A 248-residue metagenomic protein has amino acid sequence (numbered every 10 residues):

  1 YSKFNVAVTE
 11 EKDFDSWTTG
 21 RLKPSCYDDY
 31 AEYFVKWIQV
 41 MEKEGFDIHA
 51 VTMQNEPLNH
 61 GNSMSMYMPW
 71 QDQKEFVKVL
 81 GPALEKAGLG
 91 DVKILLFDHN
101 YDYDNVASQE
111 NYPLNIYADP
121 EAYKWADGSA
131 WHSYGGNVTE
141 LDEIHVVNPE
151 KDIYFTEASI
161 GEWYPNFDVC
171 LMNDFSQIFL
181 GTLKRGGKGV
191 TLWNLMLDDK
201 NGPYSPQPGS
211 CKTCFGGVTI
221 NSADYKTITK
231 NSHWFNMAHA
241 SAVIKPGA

Functional and structural regions predicted by a protein language model:
Y1-D119: Substrate-binding cleft and catalytic face of glycoside hydrolase catalytic domains, especially the flexible beta-alpha
Y1-N5, Q54-H60, H99-Y103, H132-N137 (+3 more regions): Solvent-exposed loop/turn segments at secondary-structure junctions within structured extracellular/periplasmic domains
F46-I48, A126, G187: A structural motif
H49-V51, S129, V190: Hydrophobic residues within beta-strands of alpha/beta enzymes
P82-I94, E121-Y164, I178: Glycoside hydrolase catalytic-domain groove-lining segments
H99-D127, V138, V147, W163-L171: Substrate-binding cleft/loops of secretory-pathway carbohydrate-active enzymes
D152-I244: Aromatic/acidic polysaccharide-binding cleft in carbohydrate-active enzymes
G247-A248: Surface beta-strand/loop "capping" patches
